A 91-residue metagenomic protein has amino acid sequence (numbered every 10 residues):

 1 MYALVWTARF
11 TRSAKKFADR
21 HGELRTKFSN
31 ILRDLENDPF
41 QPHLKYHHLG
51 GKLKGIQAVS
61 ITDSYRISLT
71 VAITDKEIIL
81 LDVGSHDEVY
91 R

Functional and structural regions predicted by a protein language model:
M1-Y65, A72-I79, E88-R91: Basic, Lys/Arg-enriched alpha-helical interface segments
G84: Residues forming the ATP-binding cleft of Hanks-type serine/threonine protein kinase domains
